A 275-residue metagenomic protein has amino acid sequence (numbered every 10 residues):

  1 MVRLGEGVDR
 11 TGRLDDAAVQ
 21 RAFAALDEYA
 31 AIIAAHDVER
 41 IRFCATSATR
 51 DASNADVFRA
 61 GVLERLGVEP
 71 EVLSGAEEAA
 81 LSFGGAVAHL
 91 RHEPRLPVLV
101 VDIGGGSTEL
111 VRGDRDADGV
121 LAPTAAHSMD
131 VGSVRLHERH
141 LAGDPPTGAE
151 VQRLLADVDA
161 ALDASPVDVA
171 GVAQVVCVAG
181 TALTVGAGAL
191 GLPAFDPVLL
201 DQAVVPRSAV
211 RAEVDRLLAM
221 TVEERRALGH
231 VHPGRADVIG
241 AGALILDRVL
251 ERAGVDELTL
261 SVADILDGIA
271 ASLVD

Functional and structural regions predicted by a protein language model:
R3-V38, A48-P97, R112, G119-D275: Helical "lid/coupling" subdomains associated with nucleotide-phosphate turnover
V98-S107, V111: A generic, well-ordered mixed alpha/beta core segment in the N-terminal half of proteins
